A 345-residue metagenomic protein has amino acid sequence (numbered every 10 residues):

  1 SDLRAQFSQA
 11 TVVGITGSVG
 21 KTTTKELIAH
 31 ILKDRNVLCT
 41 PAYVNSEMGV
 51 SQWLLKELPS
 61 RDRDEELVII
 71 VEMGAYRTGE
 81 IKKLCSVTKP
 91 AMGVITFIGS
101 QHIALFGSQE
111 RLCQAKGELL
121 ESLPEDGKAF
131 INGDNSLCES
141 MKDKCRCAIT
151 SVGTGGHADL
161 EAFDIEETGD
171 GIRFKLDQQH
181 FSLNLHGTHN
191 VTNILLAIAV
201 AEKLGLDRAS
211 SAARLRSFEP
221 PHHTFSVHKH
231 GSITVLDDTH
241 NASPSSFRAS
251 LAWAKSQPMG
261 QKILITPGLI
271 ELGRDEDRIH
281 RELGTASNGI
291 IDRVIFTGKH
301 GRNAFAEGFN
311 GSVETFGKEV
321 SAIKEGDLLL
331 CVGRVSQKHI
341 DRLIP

Functional and structural regions predicted by a protein language model:
S1-A129, G133, L137-C145, D341-P345: Phosphate-binding loop of NTP-binding sites
I15, E72, L84, T96 (+9 more regions): Residue-level signal for inorganic ion chemistry
I28, L32, W53-L54, I194-L204 (+2 more regions): Buried hydrophobic packing segments
V37-C39, P90-T96, A148-T154, F309-G317: Short hydrophobic/aromatic-enriched beta-strand-loop microsegments
E47-V50, H102-F106, H157-I165, G317-S321: Short, charged, surface-exposed secondary-structure boundary motifs
L67, A91, G127, Q179 (+3 more regions): The start of beta-strands in P-loop NTPase/AAA+ ATPase cores
Q109-E110, D143, C147-F247: Adenine nucleotide phosphate-binding catalytic loops in nucleotide-utilizing enzymes
R146-A148, E202-A209, A213-P345: ATP-dependent carboxylate-amine ligase
